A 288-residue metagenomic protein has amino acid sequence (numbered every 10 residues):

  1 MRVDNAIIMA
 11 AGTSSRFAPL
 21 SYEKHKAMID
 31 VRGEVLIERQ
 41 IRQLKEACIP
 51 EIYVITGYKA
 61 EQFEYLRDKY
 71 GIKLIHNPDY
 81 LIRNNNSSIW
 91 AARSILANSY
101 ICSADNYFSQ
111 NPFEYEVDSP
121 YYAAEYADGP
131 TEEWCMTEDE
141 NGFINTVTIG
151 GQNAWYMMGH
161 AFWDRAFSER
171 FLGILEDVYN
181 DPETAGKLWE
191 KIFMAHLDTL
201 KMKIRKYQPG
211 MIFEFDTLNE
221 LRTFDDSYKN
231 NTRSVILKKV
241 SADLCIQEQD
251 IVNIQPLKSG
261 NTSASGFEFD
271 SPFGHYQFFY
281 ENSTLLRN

Functional and structural regions predicted by a protein language model:
M1-Y22, G71: N-terminal nucleotide-binding beta1-loop-alpha1 segment
D4, P50, A97: Short acidic/polar active-site loop segments enriched in Thr and Asp
E34-E51: A short, N-terminal amphipathic alpha-helix
E46, I52, A60-D68: Nucleotide and nucleotide-moiety/phosphate-recognizing core
E64-W134, E140: Conserved beta-loop-beta/alpha segment of the NTase-like Rossmann-fold superfamily that binds/positions NTPs
S109-T184, Q255-N288: Conserved core of the sugar-phosphate nucleotidyltransferase
F143-I212, N219-K238: Catalytic-core segments of class I nucleotidyltransferases/pyrophosphorylases that form NMP-activated intermediates
N231-I251: Short, non-transmembrane alpha-helical segments in secretory-pathway proteins
